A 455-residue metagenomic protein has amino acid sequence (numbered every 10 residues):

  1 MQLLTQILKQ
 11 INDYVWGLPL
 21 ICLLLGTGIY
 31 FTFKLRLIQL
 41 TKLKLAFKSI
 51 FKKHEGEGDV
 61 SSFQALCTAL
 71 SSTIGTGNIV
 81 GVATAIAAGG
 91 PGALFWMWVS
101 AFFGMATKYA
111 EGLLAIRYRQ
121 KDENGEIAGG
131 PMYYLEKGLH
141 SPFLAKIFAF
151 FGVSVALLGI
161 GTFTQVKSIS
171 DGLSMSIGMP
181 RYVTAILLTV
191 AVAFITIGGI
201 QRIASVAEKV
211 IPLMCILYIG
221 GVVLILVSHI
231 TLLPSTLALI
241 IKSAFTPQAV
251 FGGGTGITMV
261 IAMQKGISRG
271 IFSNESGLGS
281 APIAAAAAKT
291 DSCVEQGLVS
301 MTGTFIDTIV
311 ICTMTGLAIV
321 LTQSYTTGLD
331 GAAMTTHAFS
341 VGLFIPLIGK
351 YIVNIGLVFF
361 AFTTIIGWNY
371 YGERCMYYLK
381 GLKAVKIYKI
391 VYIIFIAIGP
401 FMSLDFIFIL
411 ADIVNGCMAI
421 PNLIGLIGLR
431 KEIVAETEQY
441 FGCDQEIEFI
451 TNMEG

Functional and structural regions predicted by a protein language model:
M1-T76, I86-A93, G104, A397 (+1 more regions): N-terminal alpha-helical transmembrane segments of multi-pass membrane transport and channel/translocase proteins
L4, K34-Q39, G77-V82, P91 (+6 more regions): Transmembrane helix-loop junctions in multi-pass membrane proteins
L23-Y30, K34-F47, V166-L173, M179-I241 (+3 more regions): Membrane-interface loop-to-helix entry segments
T27, F31-T32, S100-G125, P131-T196 (+1 more regions): Helix-loop-helix module between adjacent transmembrane segments
T32, E111-E123, V223-L239, P247-G254 (+2 more regions): Extracellular/periplasmic helix-exit of transmembrane alpha-helices
L37-S62, T84-I86, G90-L94, W98 (+5 more regions): Flexible loop linkers connecting adjacent transmembrane helices in multi-pass alpha-helical membrane transporters
G56-A88, L114-M132, E136-G138, F150-S154 (+2 more regions): Alpha-helical membrane segments and immediately flanking helix-loop junctions that form or couple to the substrate/ion
F103-E111, I186-I200, I211-T231, Q264 (+3 more regions): Selective recognition of specific alpha-helical transmembrane segments in multi-pass small-molecule
